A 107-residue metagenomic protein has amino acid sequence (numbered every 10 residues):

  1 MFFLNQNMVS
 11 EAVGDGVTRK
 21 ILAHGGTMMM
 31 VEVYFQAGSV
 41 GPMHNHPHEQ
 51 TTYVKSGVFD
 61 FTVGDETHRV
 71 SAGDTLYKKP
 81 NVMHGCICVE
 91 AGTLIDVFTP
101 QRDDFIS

Functional and structural regions predicted by a protein language model:
M1-T27, S107: A short, N-terminal "cap"/entry segment at the start of jelly-roll beta-barrel domains of the cupin/DSBH fold
R19-T27, P42-M43, E49, K55: Active-site region of the double-stranded beta-helix
V31-N45: Conserved short histidine dyad/triad with adjacent acidic residue
V40-G41, D60, L76, P80-G85: Histidine-centered metal-chelating micro-motifs
H48-F59, G64: Glycine- and acidic-residue-biased ligand/ion/polar-headgroup-sensing regions
K55-S56, S71-A72, E90: A cytosolic small-molecule/anion-sensing beta-strand core signal
D65-P80: Short acidic-glycine-tyrosine-enriched beta hairpin
P80-D104: Ligand-binding loop in jelly-roll beta-barrel domains
